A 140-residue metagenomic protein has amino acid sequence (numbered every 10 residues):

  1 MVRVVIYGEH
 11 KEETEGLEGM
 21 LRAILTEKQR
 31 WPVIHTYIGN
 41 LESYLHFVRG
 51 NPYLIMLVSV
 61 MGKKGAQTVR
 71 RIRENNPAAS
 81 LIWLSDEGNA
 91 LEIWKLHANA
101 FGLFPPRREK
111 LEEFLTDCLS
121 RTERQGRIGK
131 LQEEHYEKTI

Functional and structural regions predicted by a protein language model:
M1-V5, E9, E13-E18, K130-I140: Non-catalytic signal-transmission and effector/linker regions of two-component phosphorelay proteins
E9, W83-E87, P105: Conserved active-site segment of CheY-like receiver
E9-T36: Two-component/phosphorelay signaling modules centered on CheY-like receiver
Y37-L54: Acidic, metal-coordinating helix/loop segments flanking the phosphotransfer/catalytic sites of two-component signaling
L57-V58, A78-G88: A short, hydrophobic beta-strand element within the central beta-sheet of small alpha/beta folds
K63-P77: Short amphipathic alpha-helix used as the core "switch/output" element in two-component signaling
Q67, E87-G102: Alpha4 helix (beta4-alpha4-beta5 surface) of REC/receiver domains from two-component response regulators
R108, E112-I140: CheY-like receiver
